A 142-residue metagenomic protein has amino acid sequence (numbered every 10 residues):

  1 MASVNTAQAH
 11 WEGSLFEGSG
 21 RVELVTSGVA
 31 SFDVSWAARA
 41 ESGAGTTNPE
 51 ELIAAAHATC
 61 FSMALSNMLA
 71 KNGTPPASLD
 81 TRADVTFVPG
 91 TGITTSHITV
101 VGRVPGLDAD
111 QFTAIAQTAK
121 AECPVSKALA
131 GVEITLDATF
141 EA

Functional and structural regions predicted by a protein language model:
M1-A55, S62-A142: Extended beta-strand/beta-hairpin segments
